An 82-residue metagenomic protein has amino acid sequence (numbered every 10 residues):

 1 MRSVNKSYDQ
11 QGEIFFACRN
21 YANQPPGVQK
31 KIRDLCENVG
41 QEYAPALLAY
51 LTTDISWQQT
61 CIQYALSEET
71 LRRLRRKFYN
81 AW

Functional and structural regions predicted by a protein language model:
M1-N38, Q58-Q59, T70: N-terminal interaction/assembly modules
A22-N23, E42, A65: Short leucine-rich amphipathic alpha-helices used at interfaces
E37, A49, Q63-Y64, K77: Flexible domain-boundary/linker segments
N38-I55: Short amphipathic alpha helix immediately N-terminal
T53-E69: Helix-turn-helix DNA-binding module
L74: Residues in the recognition helix of alpha-helical DNA-binding motifs
Y79-W82: C-terminal flanking helix
